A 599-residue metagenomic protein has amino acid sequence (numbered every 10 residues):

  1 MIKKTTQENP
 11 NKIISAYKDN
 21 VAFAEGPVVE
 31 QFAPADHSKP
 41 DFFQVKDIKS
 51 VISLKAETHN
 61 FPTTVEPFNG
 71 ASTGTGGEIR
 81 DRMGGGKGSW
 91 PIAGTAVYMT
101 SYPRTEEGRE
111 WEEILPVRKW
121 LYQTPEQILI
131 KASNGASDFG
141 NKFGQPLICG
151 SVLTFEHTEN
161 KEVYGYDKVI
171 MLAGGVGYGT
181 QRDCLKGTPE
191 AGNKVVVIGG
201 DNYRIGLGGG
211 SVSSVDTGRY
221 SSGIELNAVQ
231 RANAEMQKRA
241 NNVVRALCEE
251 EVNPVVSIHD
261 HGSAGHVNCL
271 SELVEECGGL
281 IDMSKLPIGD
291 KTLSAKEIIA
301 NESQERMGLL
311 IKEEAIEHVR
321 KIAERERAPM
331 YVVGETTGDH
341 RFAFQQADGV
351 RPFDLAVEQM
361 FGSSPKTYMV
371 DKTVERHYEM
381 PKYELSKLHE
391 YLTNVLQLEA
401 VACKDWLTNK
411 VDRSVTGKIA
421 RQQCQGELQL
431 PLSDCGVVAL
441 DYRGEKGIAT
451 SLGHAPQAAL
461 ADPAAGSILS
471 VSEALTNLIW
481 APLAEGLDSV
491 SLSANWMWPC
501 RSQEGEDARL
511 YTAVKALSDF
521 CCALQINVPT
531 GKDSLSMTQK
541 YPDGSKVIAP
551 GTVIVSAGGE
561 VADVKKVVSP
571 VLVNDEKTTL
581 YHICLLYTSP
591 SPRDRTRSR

Functional and structural regions predicted by a protein language model:
M1-S589, R593, R599: Glycine/proline-enriched, intrinsically flexible loops and inter-domain linkers
